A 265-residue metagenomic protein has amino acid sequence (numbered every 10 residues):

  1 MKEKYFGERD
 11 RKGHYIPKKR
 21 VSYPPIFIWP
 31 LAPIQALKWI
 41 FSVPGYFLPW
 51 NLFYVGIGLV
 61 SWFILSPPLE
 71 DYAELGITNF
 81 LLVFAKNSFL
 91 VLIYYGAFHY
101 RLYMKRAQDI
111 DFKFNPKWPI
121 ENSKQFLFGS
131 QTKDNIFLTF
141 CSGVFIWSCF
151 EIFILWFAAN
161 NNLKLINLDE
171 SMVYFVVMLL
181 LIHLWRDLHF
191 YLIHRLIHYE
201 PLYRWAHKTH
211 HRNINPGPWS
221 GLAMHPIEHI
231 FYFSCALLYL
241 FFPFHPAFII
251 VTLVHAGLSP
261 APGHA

Functional and structural regions predicted by a protein language model:
M1-L192, L196, W205, N213-S234: Non-catalytic, topology-defining segments of multipass membrane proteins
L75, H194, H198, F248 (+1 more regions): Membrane-interacting alpha-helical segments
R101-K105, E200-P201, P262-A265: Eukaryotic basic, amphipathic alpha-helical target segments in cytosolic regions
Y199, T209-R212, T252-S259: Active/binding-pocket-proximal capping segment
H229-A265: C-terminal transmembrane module of eukaryotic multi-pass membrane proteins
